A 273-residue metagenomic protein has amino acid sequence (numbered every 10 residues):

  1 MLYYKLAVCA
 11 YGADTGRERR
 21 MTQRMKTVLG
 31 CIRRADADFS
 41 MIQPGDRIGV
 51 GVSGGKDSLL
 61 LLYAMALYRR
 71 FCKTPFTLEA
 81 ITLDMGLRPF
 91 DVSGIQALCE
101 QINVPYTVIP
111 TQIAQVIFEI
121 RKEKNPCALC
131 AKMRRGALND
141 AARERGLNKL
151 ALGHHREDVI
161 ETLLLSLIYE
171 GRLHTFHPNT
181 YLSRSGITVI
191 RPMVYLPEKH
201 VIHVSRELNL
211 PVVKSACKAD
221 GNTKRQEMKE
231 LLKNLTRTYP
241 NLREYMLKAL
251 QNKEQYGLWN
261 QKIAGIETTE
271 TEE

Functional and structural regions predicted by a protein language model:
Y4-Y11, R17-L163, Y169, K199-E207: ATP-dependent adenylation/nucleotidyltransferase module used to activate substrates
T22, K26, L59, K132 (+6 more regions): Electropositive phosphate-/nucleotide-binding environments in soluble metabolic enzymes
L78, K149, E157-R237: Catalytic subdomain that performs nucleotidyl-dependent activation
M85, T111-I113, V194, C217 (+1 more regions): Residues that form or immediately flank small-molecule/cofactor binding pockets and catalytic motifs
A131-R143, N179-S185, L232, T236-Q251: Short, basic, helix/turn surface patches
L210-E273: The feature marks non-catalytic terminal segments
